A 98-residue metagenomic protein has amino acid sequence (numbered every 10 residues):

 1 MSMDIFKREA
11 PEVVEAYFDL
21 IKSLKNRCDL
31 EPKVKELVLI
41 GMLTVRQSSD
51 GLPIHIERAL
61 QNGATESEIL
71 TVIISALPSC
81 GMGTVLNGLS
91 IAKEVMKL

Functional and structural regions predicted by a protein language model:
M1-K35, Q61, V85-L98: Acidic, glycine/proline-rich low-complexity segments that act as flexible tails and inter-domain linkers
E12-Y17, R46-P53: Short acidic alpha-helix initiation/capping motifs at coil-to-helix transition points, especially at protein N-termini
V14, K35, L39, I56 (+2 more regions): Alpha-helical structural signal
Y17, L37-T44, V72-L77, G88: Short alpha-helical scaffolding segments that buttress acidic/His motifs in well-ordered protein cores
C28, R46-S49, G63, G83: Residues at alpha-helix boundaries and short interhelical turns
E31-G51: Generic amphipathic, hydrophobic interface segment in small proteins and small subunits
D50-I74: Mid-chain, well-packed structural core segment of small domains
E68-V95: C-terminal structural segments of small proteins and small subunits
